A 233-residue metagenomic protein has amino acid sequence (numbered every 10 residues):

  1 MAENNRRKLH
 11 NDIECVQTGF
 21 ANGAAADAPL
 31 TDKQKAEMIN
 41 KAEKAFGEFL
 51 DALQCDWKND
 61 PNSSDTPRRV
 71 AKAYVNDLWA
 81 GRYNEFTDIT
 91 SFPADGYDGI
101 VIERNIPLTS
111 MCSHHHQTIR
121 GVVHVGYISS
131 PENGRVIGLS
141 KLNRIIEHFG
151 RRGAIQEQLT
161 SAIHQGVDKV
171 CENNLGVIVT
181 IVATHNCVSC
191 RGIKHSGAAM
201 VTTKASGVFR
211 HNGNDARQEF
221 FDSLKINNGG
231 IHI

Functional and structural regions predicted by a protein language model:
M1-I233: A domain-level signal for the structural core that forms small-molecule/cofactor-binding pockets and catalytic centers
